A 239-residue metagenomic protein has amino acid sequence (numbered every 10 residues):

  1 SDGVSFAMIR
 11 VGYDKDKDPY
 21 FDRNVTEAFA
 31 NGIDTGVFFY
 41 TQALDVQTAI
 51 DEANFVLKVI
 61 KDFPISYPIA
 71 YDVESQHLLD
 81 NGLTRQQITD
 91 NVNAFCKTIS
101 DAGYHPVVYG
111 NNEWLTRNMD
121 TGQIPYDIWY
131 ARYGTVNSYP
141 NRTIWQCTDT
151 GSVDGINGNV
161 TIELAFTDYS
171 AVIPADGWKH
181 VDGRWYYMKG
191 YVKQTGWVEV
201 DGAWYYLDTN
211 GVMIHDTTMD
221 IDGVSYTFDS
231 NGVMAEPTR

Functional and structural regions predicted by a protein language model:
S1, L115, T121-P174: Functionally critical loop-and-helix segments that line ligand-binding/catalytic clefts of soluble enzyme domains
S1-C96, S100-G103: Substrate-binding cleft of extracellular glycoside hydrolase catalytic domains
V4-F6, S66-P68, D127, R142 (+2 more regions): Structural motif
T35, H105-V107, I128: Hydrophobic anchor at the start of a short beta-strand that flanks the dinucleotide cofactor-binding loop
F39, G110, R132: Short beta-strand/turn micro-motifs composed of small residues that flank or help shape donor/cofactor-binding pockets
Q87, K97, V108-Y109, D120-T121 (+1 more regions): Basic/polar, cationic surfaces and motifs that engage anionic cell-wall and phosphate/carboxylate ligands
I99-R117: Aromatic-lined carbohydrate-recognition surfaces of secreted/lumenal glycan-active proteins
I173-R239: Extracellular adhesion/carbohydrate-binding repeat motifs centered on closely spaced tryptophans
